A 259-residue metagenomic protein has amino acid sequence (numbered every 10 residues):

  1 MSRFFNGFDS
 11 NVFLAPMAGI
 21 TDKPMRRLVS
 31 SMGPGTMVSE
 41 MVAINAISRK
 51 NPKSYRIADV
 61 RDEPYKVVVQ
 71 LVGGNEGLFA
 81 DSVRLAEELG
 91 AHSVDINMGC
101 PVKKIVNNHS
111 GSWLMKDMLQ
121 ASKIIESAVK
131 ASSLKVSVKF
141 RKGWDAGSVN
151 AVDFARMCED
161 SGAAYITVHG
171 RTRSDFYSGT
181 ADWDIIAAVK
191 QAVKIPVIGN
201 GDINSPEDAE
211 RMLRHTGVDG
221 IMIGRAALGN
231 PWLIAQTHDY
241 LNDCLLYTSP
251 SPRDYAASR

Functional and structural regions predicted by a protein language model:
S2-R3, F8, M17-H92: Glycine-rich, positively charged N-terminal anion/phosphate-binding segment
L14, V29, V69, I96 (+3 more regions): Conserved, mostly hydrophobic/aromatic
A18-G19, V72, F140-D145, P196-E207 (+1 more regions): Glycine-rich beta-to-alpha transition loops that act as phosphate-gripper elements at the mouths of alpha/beta enzyme
G33-G35, G90-H92, S161-A164, A192-I195 (+1 more regions): Glycine-enriched alpha-helix->loop->beta-strand junction motifs that scaffold or abut catalytic
A80-L85, V149-F154, I203-D219: Catalytic cores of alpha/beta
V83-V94, K103, N108, Q120-D175 (+1 more regions): Alpha/beta enzyme core
V218-I234: Glycine-rich phosphate-binding active-site loops on the catalytic face of alpha/beta enzymes
Y247-R259: Single conserved hydrophobic/aromatic residue that forms the stacking wall/gate of nucleotide- or nucleobase-binding
